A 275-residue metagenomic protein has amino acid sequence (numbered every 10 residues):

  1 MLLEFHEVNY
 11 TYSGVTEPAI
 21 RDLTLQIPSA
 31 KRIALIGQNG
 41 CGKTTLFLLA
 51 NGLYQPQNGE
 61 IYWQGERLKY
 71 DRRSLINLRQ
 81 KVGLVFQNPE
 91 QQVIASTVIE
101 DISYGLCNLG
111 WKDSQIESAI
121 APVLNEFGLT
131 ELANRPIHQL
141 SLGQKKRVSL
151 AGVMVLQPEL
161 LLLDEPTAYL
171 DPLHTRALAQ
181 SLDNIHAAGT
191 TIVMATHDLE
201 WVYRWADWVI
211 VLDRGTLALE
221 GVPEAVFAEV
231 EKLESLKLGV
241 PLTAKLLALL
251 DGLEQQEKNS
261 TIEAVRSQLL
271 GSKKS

Functional and structural regions predicted by a protein language model:
N51: Helix-to-loop junction immediately C-terminal to a conserved catalytic motif
G59-Y70, L78: Conserved ABC transporter NBD signature motif
S114-L132: Conserved ABC ATPase "signature" region
P136-L140: Conserved ABC ATPase signature
L161-D164: Catalytic Walker B motif of ABC-type/P-loop ATPase nucleotide-binding domains
T196-H197: H-loop/switch region of ABC-family ATPase nucleotide-binding domains
R214-G215: Conserved ABC ATPase "signature" C-loop
